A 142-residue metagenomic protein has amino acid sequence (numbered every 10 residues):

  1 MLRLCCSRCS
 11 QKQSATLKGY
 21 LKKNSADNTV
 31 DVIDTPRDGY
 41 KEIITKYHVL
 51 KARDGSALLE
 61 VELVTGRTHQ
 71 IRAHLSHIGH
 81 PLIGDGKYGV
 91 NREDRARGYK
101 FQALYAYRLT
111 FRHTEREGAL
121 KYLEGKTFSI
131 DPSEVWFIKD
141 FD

Functional and structural regions predicted by a protein language model:
M1-R3: A short, Trp-centered hydrophobic/proline-enriched beta-strand micro-motif
C5-A57, E117-A119, S129-I130, K139-D140: Glycine- and acidic-residue-rich catalytic/RNA-contacting loop of pseudouridine synthases
S7-R8, L63-T65: Residues immediately flanking
L59-V61: SH3/SH3-like beta-barrel fold
V64, H74-D142: Pseudouridine synthases involved in rRNA/tRNA modification
